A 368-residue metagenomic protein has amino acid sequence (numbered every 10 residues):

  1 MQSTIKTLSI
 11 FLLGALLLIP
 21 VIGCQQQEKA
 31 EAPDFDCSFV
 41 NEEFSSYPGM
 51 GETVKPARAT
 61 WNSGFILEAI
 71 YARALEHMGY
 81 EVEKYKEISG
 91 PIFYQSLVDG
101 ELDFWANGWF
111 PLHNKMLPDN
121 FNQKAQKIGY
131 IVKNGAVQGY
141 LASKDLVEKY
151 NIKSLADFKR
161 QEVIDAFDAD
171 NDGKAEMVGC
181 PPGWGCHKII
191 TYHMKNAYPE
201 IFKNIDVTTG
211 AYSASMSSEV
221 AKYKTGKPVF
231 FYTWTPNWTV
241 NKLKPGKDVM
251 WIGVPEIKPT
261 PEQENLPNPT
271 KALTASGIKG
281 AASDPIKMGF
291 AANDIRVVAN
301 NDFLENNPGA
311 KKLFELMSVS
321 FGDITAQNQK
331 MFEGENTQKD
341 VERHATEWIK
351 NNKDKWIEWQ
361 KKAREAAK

Functional and structural regions predicted by a protein language model:
I19-G23: C-terminal motif of bacterial Sec signal peptides marking the signal peptidase cleavage site
Q25-Q27: Bacterial signal peptide processing site
E31-D34, G49-S63, Y80-Y85, K174-V178 (+1 more regions): Short, well-ordered beta-strand elements
W61-N62, Y80-Q95, D206-S218: Short helix-initiation/N-cap motifs at beta->coil->alpha
E68, I88-K124, S218-A221, W238-K244: Pocket-flanking alpha-helical
A125-G179: A conserved helix-loop-strand patch within extracytoplasmic ligand-binding domains of the periplasmic binding
K127, N196-I201, V207-T325: Flexible, solvent-exposed loop/hinge segments that line or gate ligand/substrate-binding clefts
Q138-E148, D294-N306, K330: A bilobed periplasmic-binding-protein/Venus flytrap-type ligand-binding module shared by bacterial periplasmic
